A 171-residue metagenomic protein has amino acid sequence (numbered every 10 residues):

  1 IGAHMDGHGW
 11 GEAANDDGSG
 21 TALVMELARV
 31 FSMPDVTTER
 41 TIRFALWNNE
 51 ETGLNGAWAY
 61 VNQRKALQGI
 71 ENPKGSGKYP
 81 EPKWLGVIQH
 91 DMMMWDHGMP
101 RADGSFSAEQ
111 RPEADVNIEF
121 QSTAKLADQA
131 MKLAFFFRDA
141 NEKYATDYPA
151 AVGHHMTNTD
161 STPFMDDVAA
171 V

Functional and structural regions predicted by a protein language model:
I1-L54: Alpha-helical metal-binding/catalytic segments enriched in His/Glu/Asp
H8-W10, W95, F164: General alpha-helical segment detector with a strong preference for membrane-spanning helices and helix-boundary regions
L23-E26, V30, K132-A140, P163: Amphipathic alpha-helical segments that form well-ordered structural scaffolds and often line/cohere around active
M25, R29, M33, N62 (+2 more regions): Short, well-ordered alpha-helices that flank and scaffold nucleotide-derived cofactor binding pockets
T41, W84, A170: A residue-level signal for beta-strand positions that form part of recognition/binding surfaces within mature
W47-N158, D167: Metal-dependent peptidase/peptidase-like ectodomains
S161-P163, V171: Short, surface-exposed beta-strand/loop micro-motifs that present aromatic residues
